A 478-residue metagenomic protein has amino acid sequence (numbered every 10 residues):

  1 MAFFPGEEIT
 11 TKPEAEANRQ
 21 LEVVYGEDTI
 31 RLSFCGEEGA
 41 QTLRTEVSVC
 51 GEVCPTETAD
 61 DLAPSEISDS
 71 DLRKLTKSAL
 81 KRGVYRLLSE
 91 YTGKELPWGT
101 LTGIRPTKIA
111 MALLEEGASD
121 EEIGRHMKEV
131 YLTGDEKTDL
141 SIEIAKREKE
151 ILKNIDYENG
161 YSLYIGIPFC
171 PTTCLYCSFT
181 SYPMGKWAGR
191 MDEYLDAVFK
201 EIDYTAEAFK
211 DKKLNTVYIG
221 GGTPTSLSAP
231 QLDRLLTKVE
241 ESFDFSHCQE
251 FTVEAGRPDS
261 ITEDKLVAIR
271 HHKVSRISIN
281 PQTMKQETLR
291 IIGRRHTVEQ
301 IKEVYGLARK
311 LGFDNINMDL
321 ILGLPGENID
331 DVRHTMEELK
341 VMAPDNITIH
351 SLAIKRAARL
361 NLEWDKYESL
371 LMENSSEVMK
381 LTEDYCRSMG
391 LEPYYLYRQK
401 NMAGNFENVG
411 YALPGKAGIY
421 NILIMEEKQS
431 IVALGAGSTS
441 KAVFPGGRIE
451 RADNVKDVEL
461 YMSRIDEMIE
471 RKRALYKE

Functional and structural regions predicted by a protein language model:
M1-D120, V198, P414-E478: Radical SAM enzyme core and accessory elements
T11, A15-V24, A357-L434: A C-terminal junction/extension of Radical SAM enzymes
Y91-E95, E115-L163: N-terminal [4Fe-4S]-dependent radical SAM core
E143-I144, Y176, V253: Key residue(s) within conserved catalytic/signature motifs
G160-E193: Canonical Radical SAM [4Fe-4S] cluster-binding loop centered on the CxxxCxxC motif and its immediate flanking residues
G166, S278, I347-S351, N421-I422 (+1 more regions): Beta-strand scaffold of nucleotide-dependent catalytic cores
S181-L381: Conserved non-cysteine loop/helix-boundary elements of the Radical SAM core domain that shape
P224, N401, G437-S440: Short, glycine-/Ser/Thr-/acidic-enriched flexible segments
